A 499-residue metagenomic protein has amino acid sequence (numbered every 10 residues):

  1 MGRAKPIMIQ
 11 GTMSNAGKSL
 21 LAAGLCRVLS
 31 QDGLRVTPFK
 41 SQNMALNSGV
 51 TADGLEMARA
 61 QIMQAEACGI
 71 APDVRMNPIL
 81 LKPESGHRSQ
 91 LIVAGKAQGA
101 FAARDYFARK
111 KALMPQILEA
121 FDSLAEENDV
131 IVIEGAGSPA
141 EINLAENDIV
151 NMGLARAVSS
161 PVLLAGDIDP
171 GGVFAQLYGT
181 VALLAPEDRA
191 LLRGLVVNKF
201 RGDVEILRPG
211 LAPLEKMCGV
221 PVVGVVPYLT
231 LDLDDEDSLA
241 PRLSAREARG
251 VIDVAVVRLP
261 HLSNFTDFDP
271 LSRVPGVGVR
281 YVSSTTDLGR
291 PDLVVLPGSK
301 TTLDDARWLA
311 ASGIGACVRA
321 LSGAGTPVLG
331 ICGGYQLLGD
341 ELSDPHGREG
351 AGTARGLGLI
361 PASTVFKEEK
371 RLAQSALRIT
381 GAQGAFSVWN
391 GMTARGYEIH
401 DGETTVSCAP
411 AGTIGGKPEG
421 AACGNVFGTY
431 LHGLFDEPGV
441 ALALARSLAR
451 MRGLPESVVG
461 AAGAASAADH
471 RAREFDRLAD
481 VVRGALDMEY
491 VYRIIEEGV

Functional and structural regions predicted by a protein language model:
M1-A320, P327, D344, E368 (+1 more regions): Flexible phosphate-sensing "switch/lid" loops adjacent to ATP/NTP-binding sites across phosphate-transfer
C332-G333: Catalytic nucleophile serine of serine hydrolases, specifically the conserved "nucleophile elbow" pentapeptide
Q336: Glycine-rich SAM-binding Motif I of class I
G339-G396: A conserved active-site-flanking secondary-structure segment within enzyme catalytic domains
